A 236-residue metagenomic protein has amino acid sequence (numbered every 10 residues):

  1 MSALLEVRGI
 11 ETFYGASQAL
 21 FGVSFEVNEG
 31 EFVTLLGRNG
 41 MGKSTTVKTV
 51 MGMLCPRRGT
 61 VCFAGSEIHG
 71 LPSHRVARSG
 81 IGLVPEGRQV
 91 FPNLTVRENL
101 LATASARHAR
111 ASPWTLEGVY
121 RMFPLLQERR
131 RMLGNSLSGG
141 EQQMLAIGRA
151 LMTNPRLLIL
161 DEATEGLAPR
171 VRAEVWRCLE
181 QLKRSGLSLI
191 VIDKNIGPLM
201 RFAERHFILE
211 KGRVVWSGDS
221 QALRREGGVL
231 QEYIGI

Functional and structural regions predicted by a protein language model:
G15, P56, L71, Q89 (+3 more regions): ABC-type ATPase nucleotide-binding domains, specifically the catalytic core motifs of the NBD
L36-R38: The feature captures the beta-strand-to-loop junction immediately N-terminal to the Walker
M51: Helix-to-loop junction immediately C-terminal to a conserved catalytic motif
G59-I68, S79, S112-L116, G218: Conserved ABC transporter NBD signature motif
L133-L137, E141: Conserved ABC ATPase signature
A150-L151: ABC ATPase C-loop
L158-E162: Catalytic Walker B motif of ABC-type/P-loop ATPase nucleotide-binding domains
